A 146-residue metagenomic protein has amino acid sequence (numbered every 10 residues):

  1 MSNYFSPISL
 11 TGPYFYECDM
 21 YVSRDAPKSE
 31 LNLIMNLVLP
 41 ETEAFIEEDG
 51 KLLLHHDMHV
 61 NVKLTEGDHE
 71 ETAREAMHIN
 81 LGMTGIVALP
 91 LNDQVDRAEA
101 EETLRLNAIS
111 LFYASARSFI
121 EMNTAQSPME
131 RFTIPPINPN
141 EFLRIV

Functional and structural regions predicted by a protein language model:
M1-L111, S118-V146: N-terminal intrinsically disordered, cationic/polar leader segments that include organellar targeting peptides
